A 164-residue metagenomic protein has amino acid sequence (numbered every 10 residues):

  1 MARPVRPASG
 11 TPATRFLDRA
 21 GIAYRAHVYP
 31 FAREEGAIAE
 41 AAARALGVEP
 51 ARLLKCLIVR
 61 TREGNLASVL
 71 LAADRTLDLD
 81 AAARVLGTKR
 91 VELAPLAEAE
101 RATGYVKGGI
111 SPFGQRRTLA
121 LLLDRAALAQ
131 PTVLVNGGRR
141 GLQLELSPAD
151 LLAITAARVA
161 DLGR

Functional and structural regions predicted by a protein language model:
M1-R164: Extended, low-hydrophobicity, polar/charged segments
